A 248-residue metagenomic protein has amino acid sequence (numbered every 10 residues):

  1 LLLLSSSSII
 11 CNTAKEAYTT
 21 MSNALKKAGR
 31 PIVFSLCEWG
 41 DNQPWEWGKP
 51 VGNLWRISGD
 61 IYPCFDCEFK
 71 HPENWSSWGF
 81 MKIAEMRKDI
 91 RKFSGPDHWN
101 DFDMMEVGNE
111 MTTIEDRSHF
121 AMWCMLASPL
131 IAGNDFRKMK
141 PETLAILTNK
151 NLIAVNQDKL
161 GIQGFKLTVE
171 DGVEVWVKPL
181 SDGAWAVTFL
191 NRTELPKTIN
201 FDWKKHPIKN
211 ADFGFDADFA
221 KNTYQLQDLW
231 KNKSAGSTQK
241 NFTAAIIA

Functional and structural regions predicted by a protein language model:
L1-N12, M125: Short acidic catalytic loops
S8-E16, D41-Q43: Acidic-and-aromatic substrate-binding clefts and catalytic sites of carbohydrate-active enzymes
A17, M21, S118-A121: Stable alpha-helical elements in mature extracytoplasmic
P31-D135, N156, K166: Glycan-recognition surfaces
W123-L126, I131-G133, V169-F213: Carbohydrate-binding surface patches
P196-I199, N222, S234-A235: Short acidic/proline- and small/hydrophobic-mixed sequence motifs that coincide with surface turns and coil-to-beta
K205-N232: Solvent-exposed beta-hairpin/edge-strand motifs
S237-A248: C-terminal beta-strand-rich structural cap/linker in extracellular carbohydrate-active enzymes
